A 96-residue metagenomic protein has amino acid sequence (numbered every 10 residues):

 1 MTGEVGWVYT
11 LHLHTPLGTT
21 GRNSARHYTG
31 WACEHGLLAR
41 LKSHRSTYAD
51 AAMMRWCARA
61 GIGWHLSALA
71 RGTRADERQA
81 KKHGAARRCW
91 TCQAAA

Functional and structural regions predicted by a protein language model:
M1-K42, S46, C57-Q79, G84 (+1 more regions): GIY-YIG nuclease catalytic motif and its immediate N-terminal context
T47-M53: Major-groove DNA-recognition helix of helix-turn-helix-type DNA-binding domains
M53, A85-R88: Secretory pathway export signals and precursors
R88-A96: Extended, charge-rich low-complexity interaction segments
